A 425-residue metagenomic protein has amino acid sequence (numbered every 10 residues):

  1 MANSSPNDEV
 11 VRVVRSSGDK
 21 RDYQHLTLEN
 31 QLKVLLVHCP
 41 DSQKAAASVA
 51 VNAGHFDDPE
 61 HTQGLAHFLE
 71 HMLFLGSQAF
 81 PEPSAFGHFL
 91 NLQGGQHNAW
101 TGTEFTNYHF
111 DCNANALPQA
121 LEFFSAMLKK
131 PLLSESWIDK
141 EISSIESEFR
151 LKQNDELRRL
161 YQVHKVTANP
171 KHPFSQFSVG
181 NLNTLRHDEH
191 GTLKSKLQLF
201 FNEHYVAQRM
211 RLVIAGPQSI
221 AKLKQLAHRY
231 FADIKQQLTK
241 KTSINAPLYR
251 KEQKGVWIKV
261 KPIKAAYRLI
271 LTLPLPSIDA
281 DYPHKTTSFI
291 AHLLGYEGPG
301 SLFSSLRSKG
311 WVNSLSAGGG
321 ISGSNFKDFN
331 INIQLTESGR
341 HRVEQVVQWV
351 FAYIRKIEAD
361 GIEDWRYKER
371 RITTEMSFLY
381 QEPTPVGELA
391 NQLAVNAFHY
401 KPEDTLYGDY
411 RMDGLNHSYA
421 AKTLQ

Functional and structural regions predicted by a protein language model:
A2-K44: N- or domain-start disorder-to-order transition segments that initiate the globular core
A2-V14, P170-S178, N183, R211-Y267 (+2 more regions): An aromatic/glycine/proline-enriched structural segment found at the starts of mature extracellular/organellar domains
N3, D41, A46-D111, Q176-N181 (+4 more regions): M16/MPP (pitrilysin/insulinase) zinc-metallopeptidase core fold and M16-derived inactive scaffolds
S5, E141, K240-L248, R342-Q425: Non-catalytic interaction/regulatory segments
P6-Q24, T167-R211, S243-L248, S277-D279 (+3 more regions): Histidine-acidic residue clusters that define the catalytic metal-binding segment of zinc metallopeptidase domains
C39, S48-A50, V166, T239-S305 (+1 more regions): His/Glu-based metal-binding/catalytic segments typifying zinc-dependent metallopeptidases
L75-A79, D111-S144, Y296-G298, S322-E382 (+1 more regions): M16/insulysin-pitrilysin zinc metalloprotease superfamily fold
